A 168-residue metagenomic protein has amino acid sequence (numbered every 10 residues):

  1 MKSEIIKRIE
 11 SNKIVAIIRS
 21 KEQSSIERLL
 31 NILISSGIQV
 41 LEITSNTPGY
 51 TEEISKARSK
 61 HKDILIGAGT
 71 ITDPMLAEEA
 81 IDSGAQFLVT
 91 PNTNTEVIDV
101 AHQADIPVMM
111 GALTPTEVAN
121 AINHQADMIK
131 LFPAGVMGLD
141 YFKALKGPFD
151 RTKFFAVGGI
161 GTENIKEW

Functional and structural regions predicted by a protein language model:
M1-S83, Q103, R151, T162-E163: Conserved N-terminal beta1-alpha1 strand-loop-helix module at the mouth
R19-K21, T47, A68-P74, T90-T93 (+3 more regions): Glycine-rich beta-to-alpha transition loops that act as phosphate-gripper elements at the mouths of alpha/beta enzyme
L30, I54, A77, I98 (+3 more regions): Generic structural signal for well-ordered alpha-helices, preferentially at hydrophobic/aromatic core positions
Q39, Q86, D127: Short acidic/polar active-site loop segments enriched in Thr and Asp
P91-D127, L131-V136: Histidine/lysine/aspartate-rich catalytic loop segments that bind and position anionic ligands
T95-E96, Q125-W168: Active-site/ligand-binding-proximal alpha/beta "capping" segment
